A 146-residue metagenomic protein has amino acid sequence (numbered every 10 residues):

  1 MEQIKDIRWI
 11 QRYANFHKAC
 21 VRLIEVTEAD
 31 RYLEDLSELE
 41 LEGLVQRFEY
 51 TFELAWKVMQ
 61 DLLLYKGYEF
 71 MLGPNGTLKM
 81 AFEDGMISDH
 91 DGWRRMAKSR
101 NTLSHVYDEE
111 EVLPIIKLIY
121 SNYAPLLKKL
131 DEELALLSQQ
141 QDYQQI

Functional and structural regions predicted by a protein language model:
M1-I146: Solvent-exposed interaction patches of small proteins and small membrane subunits
